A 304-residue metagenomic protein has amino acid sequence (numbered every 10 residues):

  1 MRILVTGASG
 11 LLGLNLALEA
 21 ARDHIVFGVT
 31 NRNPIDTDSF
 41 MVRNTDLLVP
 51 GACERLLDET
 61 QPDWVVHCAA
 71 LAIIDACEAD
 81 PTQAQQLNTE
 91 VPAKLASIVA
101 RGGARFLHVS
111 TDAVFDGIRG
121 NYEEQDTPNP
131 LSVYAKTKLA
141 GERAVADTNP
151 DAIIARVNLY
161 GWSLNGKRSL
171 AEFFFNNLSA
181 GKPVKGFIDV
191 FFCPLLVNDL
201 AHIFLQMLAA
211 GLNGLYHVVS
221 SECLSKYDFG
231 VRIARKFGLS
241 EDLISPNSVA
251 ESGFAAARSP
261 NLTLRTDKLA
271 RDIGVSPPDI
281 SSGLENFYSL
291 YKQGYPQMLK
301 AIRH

Functional and structural regions predicted by a protein language model:
M1-D23: N-terminal Rossmann NAD(P)H-binding glycine-rich loop of SDR-like oxidoreductase domains
T6, V29, C68-A69, F106-D112 (+2 more regions): SDR active-site strand-loop-helix element
N44-L87, I98: NAD(P)H-binding glycine-rich loop region in Rossmannoid oxidoreductase-like domains and their noncatalytic homologs
Q86, E90-K94, V114-A155, L159-W162: Catalytic helix-loop patch of NAD(P)-dependent Rossmann-fold dehydrogenases
R143-F192, N198-D199: NAD(P)-dependent short-chain dehydrogenase/reductase
S163-N165, V190-D199, V218-K236, N286: Substrate-binding strand-loop-helix patch in Rossmann-like NAD(P)-dependent oxidoreductase/epimerase domains
I203, A210-A255, P260, Y295-R303: Mid/C-terminal beta-alpha module of Rossmann-like enzyme folds, strongest in SDR-family dehydrogenases/epimerases
I280-H304: Amphipathic terminal alpha-helices
